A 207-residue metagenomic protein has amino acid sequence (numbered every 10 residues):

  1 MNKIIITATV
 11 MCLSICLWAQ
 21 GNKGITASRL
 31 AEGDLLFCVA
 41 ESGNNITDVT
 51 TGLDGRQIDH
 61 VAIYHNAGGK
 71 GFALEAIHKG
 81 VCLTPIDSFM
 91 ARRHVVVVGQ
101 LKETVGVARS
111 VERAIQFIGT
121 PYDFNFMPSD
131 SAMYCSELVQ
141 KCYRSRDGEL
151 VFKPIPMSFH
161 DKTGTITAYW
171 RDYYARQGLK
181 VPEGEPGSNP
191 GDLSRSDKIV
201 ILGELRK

Functional and structural regions predicted by a protein language model:
M1-G21: Bacterial Sec-dependent N-terminal signal peptides
W18-K207: Cysteine-nucleophile amide-bond enzymes
